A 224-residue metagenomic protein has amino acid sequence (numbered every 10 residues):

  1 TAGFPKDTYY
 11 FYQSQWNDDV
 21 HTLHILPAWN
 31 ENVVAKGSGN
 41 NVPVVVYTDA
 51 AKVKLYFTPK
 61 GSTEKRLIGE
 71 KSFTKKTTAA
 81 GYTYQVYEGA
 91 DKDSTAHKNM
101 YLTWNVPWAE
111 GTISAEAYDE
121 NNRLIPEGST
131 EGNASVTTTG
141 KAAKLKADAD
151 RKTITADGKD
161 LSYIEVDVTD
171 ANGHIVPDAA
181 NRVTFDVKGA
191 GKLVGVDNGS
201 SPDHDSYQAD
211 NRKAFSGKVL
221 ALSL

Functional and structural regions predicted by a protein language model:
T1-T155, A171-N172: Substrate-binding clefts and catalytic carboxylate motifs of secreted carbohydrate-active enzymes
V42, Y163-E165: C-terminal accessory/binding modules appended to enzymatic or scaffolding proteins
T48-D49, P177-N181: Short coil-to-beta strand junction motifs in C2/discoidin
S62-E64, G69-E70, K75, R123 (+1 more regions): Short, well-ordered beta-strand segments
K76-D93, A147, A190-S216: Low-complexity "stalk/linker" and mucin-like segments enriched in Ser/Thr/Pro/Ala/Gly
A96, Y101-W108, Y207-L224: Short, hydrophobic beta-strand segments
W108-T112, K159-L161, A180, S216: Extracellular Ig-like/FN3 beta-sandwich strand-entry sites
S162, T169-H174: Solvent-exposed, low-complexity, repeat-rich "mucin-like" stalks and linkers
